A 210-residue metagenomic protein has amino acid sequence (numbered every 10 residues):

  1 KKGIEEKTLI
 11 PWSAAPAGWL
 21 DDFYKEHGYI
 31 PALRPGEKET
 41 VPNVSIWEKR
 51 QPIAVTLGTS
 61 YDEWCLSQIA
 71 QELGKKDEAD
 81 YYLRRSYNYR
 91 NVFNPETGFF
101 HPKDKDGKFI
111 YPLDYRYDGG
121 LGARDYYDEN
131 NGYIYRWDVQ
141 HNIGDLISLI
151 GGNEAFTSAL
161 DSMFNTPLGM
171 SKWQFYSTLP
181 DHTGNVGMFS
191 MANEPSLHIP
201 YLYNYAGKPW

Functional and structural regions predicted by a protein language model:
K1-W210: Active-site core of glycosidic bond-cleaving carbohydrate-active enzymes
